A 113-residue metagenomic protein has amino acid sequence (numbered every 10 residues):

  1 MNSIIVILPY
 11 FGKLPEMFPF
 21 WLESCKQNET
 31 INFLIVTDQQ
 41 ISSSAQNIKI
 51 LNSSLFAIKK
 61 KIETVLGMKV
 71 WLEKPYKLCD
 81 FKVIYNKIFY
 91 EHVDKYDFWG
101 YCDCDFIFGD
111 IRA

Functional and structural regions predicted by a protein language model:
M1-F20: N-proximal low-complexity "stem/linker" segments adjacent to membrane-targeting elements
I5, N32-F33, D97-G100: Beta-sheet entry/capping signal
F11-K13, D38-Q40, L55, Y101-D105: An acidic- and aromatic-residue-enriched active-site/binding cleft used to recognize and process polar
F18-P19, S44-Q46, D110-A113: A short acidic (Asp/Glu
W21-N32: Short, acidic, metal-binding catalytic loop of nucleotide-sugar glycosyltransferases
D38-D94: Active-site-proximal specificity loops/subdomain of glycosyltransferases
K82-A113: GT-A fold catalytic core of metal-dependent nucleotide-sugar glycosyltransferases, centered on the diacidic
